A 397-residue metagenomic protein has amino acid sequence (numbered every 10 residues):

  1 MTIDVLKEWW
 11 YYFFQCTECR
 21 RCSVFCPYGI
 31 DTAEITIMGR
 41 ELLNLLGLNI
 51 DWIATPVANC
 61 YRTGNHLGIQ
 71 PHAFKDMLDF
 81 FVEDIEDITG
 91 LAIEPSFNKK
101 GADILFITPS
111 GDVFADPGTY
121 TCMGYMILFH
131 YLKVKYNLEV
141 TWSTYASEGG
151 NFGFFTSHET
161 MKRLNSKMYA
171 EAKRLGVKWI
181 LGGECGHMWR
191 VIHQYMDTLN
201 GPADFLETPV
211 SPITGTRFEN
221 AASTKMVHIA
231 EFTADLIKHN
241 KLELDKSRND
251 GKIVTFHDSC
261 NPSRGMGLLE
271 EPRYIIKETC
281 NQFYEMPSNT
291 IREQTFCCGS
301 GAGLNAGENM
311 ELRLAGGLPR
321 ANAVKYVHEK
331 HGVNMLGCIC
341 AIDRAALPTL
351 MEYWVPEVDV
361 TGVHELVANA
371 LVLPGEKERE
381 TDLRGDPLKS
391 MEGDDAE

Functional and structural regions predicted by a protein language model:
M1, V24-L43, G303-G317, A345-P356: Iron-sulfur (Fe-S) cluster-binding segments and ferredoxin-like electron-carrier domains, especially [2Fe-2S]
M1-N200, D204-P209, R384-E397: Iron-sulfur-cluster electron-transfer modules
S110-D112, S259-C260, I342: Residue-level signal for short, function-critical loop segments
Y136, T141-S143, I237-L242, N249-L312: Redox- and metal-dependent alpha/beta enzyme cores, enriched for Fe-S-associated oxidoreductases and cofactor-handling
T160-L164, K241-H257, G303-A315, K377-E397: A polyampholytic, Gly/Pro-enriched intrinsically disordered region
D204-R248, S288-E293, E352-S390: Short, flexible loop segments at boundaries between secondary-structure elements
G265, Q294-C297, A306-G307, D343-T349 (+1 more regions): Short active-site-adjacent structural elements
E311-N334, A345: A short, acidic, amphipathic alpha-helical segment used as a generic capping/interface helix at domain edges
